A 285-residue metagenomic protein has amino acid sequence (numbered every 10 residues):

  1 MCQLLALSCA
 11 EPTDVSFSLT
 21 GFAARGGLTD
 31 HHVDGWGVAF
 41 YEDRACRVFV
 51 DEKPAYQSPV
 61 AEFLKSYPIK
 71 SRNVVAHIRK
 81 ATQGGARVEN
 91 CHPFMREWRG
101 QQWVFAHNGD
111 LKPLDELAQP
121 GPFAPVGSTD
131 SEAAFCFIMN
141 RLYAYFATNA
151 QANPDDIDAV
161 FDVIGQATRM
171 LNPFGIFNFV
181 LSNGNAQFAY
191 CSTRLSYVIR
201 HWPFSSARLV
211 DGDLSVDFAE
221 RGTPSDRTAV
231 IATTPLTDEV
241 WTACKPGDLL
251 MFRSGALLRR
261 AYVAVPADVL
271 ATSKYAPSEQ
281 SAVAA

Functional and structural regions predicted by a protein language model:
M1-P59, L249, A256-A271, Y275-P277 (+1 more regions): Extreme N-terminus nucleophile/cap motif
C2, W103-P113, F252: Conserved beta-strand-loop-short alpha-helix elements that form and flank the Mn2+/Mg2+-coordinating active site
D43-R47, Q101-Q102, P113-F123, N185: Cytosolic regulatory regions built on CNB/CRP/Popeye-like sensor folds
E52-L64, I78-Q101, L117-G121: Short acidic (Asp/Glu) patches
P113-D115, P120, A124-A147: Glycine-rich phosphate-binding loop plus the immediately following alpha-helix
G127-D130, T193-V216: Gly/Ser/Thr-rich active-site loops/lids in small-molecule metabolic enzymes that frequently grip phosphoryl groups
N149-T193: Catalytic core of PPM/PP2C metal-dependent serine/threonine phosphatase domains
S206-L249, R253: A conserved acidic, glycine/proline-rich C-terminal tail/linker
